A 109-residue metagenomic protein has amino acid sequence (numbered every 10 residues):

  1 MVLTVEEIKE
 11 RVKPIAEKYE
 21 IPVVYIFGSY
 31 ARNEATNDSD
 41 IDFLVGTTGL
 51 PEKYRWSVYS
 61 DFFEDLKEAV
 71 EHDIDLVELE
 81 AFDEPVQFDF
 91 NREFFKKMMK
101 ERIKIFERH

Functional and structural regions predicted by a protein language model:
M1-Y19, V23, R32-N33, T48-H109: Catalytic core of pol beta-like nucleotidyltransferases
V23, F27-I41: Short edge beta-strands and adjacent turn/loop segments
I41-F43, I74: Conserved beta-strand core positions
